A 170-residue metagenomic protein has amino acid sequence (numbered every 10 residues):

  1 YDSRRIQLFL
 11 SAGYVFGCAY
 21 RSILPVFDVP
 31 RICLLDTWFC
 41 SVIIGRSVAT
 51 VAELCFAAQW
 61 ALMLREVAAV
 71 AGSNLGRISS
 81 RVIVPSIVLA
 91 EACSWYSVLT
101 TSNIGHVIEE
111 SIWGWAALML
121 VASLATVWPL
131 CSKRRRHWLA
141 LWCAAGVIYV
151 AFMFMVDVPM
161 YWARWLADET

Functional and structural regions predicted by a protein language model:
D2-G13, V70-V84, R134-A144: Membrane-interfacial loop-to-transmembrane alpha-helix junctions, especially the N-terminal start
L8-I23, A49-E53: Early transmembrane alpha-helices of polytopic membrane proteins
Y14-R21, P85-Y96, V147-V156: Aromatic-anchored segments of alpha-helical transmembrane domains
F16-I44, V98: Helix-loop junctions on the outward
C18, S41-L54, V107-A122, T170: Alpha-helical transmembrane segments of polytopic membrane proteins
P25-V29, R46-S80, V88-V98, S123-C131: Internal transmembrane alpha-helix with an interfacial aromatic "cap," most often the third helix
Y96-V107: Membrane-interface helix caps and helix-loop-helix hairpins in membrane proteins
V121-T170: C-terminal transmembrane-bundle signature of multipass membrane proteins, characterized by strong activation on
